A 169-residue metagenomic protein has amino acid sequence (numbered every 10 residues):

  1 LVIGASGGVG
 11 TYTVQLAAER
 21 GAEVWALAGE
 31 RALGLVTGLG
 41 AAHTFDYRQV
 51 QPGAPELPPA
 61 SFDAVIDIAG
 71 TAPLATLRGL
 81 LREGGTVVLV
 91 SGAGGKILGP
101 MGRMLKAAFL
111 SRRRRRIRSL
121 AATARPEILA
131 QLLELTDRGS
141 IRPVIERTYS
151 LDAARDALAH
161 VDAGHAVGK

Functional and structural regions predicted by a protein language model:
L1-K169: Terminal helix/beta-alpha structural elements that buttress the NAD(P)+-binding lobe
